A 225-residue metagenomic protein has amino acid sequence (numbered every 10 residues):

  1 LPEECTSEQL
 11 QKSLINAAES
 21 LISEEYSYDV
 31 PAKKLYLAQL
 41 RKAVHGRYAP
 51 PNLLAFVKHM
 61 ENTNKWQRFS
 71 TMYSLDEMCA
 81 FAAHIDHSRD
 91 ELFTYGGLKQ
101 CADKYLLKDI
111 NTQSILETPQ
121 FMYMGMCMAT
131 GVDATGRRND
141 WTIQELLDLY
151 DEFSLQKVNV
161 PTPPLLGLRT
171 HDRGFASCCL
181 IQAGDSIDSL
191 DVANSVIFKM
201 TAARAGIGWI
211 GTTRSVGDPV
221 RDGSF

Functional and structural regions predicted by a protein language model:
L1-F225: Extended catalytic cores of very large enzyme megasubunits
